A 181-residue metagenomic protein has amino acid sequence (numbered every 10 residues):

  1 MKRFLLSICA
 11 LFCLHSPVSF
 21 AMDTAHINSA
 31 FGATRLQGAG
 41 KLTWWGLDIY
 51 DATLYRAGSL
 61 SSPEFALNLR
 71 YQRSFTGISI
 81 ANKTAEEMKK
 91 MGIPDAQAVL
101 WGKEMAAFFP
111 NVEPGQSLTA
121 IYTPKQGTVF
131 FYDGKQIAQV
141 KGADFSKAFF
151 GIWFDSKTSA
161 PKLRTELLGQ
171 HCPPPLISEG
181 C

Functional and structural regions predicted by a protein language model:
M1-L6: Bacterial N-terminal signal peptides that target proteins for export
S7-C9, V18-S19: Cleavable N-terminal signal peptides
C9-A10, H171: Enrichment for repetitive, rod-forming helical segments
L14-S16: N-terminal signal peptide c-region/cleavage motif recognized by signal peptidases
F20-Y132, Q136-C181: Terminal leader/tail segments of proteins
